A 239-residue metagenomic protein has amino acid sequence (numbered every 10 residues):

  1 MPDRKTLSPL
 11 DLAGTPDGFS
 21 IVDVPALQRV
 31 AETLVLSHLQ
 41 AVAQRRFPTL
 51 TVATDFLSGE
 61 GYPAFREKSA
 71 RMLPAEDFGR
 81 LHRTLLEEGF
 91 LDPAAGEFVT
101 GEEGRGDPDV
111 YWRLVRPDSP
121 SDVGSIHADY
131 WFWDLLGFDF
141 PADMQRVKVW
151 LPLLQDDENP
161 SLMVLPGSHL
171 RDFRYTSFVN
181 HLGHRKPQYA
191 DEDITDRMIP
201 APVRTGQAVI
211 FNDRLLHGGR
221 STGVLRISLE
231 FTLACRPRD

Functional and structural regions predicted by a protein language model:
M1-G104, V203-R204: N-terminal auxiliary "cap/dimerization" subdomain that precedes the catalytic jelly-roll/cupin core of mononuclear
D92-V164: Conserved double-stranded beta-helix
Q145-V147, Q207, I227: Residue-level detector of short, conserved catalytic/binding motifs and their immediate flanks
L151, L225-D239: A short hydrophobic beta-strand segment most commonly corresponding to one strand of the jelly-roll/cupin
D157-L216, R238: Double-stranded beta-helix
T222: Conserved catalytic-core motifs of eukaryotic protein kinase domains, centered on the activation segment
